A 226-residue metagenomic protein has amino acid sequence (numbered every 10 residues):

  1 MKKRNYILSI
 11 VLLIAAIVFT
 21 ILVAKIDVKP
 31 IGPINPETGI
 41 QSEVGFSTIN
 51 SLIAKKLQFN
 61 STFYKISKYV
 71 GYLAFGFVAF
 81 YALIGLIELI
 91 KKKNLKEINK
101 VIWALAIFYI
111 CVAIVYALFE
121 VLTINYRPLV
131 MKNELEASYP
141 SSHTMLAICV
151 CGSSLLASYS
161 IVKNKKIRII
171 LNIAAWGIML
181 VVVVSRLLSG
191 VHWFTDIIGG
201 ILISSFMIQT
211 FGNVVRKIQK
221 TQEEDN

Functional and structural regions predicted by a protein language model:
K2, Y6, T62-K65, I98 (+3 more regions): Hydrophobic, aromatic-rich alpha-helical transmembrane segments and their membrane-interface anchor motifs
K2-F77, E120-M131: N-terminal transmembrane-helix/juxtamembrane module of multi-pass inner/ER membrane proteins
R4-I7, P128-N226: Membrane-embedded catalytic cores of phosphoryl/pyrophosphoryl-handling enzymes
L12, V70-F77, Y109, A113 (+1 more regions): Hydrophobic alpha-helical transmembrane segments of polytopic
I14, V18, W103-L118, C149 (+4 more regions): Hydrophobic, lipid-facing residues on alpha-helical transmembrane segments of integral membrane proteins
I17-I21, V112-V115, G177-L187: Aromatic-anchored segments of alpha-helical transmembrane domains
V28-G39, L83-L171: Membrane-interface loops
L57-F59, F63-I66, A79-L95: Membrane-helix interface/capping segments
